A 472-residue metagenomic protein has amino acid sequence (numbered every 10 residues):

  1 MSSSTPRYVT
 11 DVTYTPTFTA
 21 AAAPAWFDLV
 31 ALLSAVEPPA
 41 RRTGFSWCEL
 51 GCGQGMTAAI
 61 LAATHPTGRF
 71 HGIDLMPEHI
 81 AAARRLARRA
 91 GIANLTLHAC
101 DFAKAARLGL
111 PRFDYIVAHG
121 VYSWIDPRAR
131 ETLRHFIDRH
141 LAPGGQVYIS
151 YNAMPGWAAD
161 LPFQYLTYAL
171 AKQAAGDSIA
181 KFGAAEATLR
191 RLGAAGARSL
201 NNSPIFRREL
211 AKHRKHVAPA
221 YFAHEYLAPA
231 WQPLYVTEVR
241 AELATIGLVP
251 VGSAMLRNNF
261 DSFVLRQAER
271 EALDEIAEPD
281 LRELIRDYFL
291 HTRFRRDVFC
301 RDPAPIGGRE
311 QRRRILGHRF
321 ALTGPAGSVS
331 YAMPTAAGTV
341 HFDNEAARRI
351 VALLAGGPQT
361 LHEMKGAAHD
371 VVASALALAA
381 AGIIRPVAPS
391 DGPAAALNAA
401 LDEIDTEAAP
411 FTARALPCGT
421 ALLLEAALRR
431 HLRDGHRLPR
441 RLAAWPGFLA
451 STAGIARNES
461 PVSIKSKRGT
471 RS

Functional and structural regions predicted by a protein language model:
M1-A106, P155-P162, S451-S472: N-terminal charged/capping segments associated with class I S-adenosyl-L-methionine
R107-Y115: A short acidic, Gly/Pro-enriched loop at the edge of an enzyme's catalytic core that lines a small-molecule cofactor
D114-R128: A short SAM/SAH-binding and catalytic strip from SAM-dependent methyltransferases
E131-P143: A short glycine-rich, Lys/Arg-flanked "PGG" loop and its adjoining helix->strand segment in the class I
I149-G176, A195-R198: Conserved class I S-adenosyl-L-methionine
P162-T167, R208-P229: Short, glycine-/aromatic-enriched active-site segment of Class I SAM-dependent methyltransferases
A218-G356, E363: C-terminal lobe and adjacent flexible extensions of AdoMet/dcAdoMet transferase-like proteins
D261-I276, L281-R295, F299, T339-S472: Long, charge-rich, low-complexity alpha-helical segments
